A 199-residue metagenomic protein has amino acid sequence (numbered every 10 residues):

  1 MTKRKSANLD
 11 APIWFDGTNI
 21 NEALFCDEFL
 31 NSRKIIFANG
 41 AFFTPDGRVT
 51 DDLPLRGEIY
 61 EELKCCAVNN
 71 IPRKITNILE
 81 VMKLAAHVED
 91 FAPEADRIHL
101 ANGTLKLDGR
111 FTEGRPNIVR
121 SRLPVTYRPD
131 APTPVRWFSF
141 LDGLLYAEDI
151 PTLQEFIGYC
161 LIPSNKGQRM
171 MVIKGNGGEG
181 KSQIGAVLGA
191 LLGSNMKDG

Functional and structural regions predicted by a protein language model:
T2-V125: Intein modules and their embedded homing endonuclease domains
R33-R48, L53-L55, I98-H99, T104-G199: P-loop NTPase catalytic core of nucleic-acid-dependent motor ATPases
